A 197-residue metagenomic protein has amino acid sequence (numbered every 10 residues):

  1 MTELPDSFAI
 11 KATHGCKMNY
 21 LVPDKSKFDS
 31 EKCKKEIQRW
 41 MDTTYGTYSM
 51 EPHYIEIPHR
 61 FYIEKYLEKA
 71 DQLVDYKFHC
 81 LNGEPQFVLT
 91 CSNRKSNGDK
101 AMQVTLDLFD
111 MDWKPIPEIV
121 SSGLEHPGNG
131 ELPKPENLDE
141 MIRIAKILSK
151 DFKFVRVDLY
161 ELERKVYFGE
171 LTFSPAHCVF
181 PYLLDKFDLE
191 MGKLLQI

Functional and structural regions predicted by a protein language model:
M1-A9: Acidic/histidine-enriched active-site and ligand-binding environments that engage anionic O-linkages
L4, C33-S122: Phosphate-binding site of ATP-dependent enzymes
F8-G46: Glycine-rich phosphate-binding loop of ATP-grasp-fold ATP-dependent ligases
I10, V157, G169: Active-site flanking residues adjacent to catalytic metal/cofactor-binding acidic residues
T13, Y66-L67, H79, Y160 (+1 more regions): Anionic group-transfer/hydrolysis microenvironments
C16-L21, D29-E31, D71-Q72, Q86-L89 (+3 more regions): Short catalytic/ligand-binding loop motif for oxyanion handling, primarily in non-cytosolic enzymes, centered on
E51-Y62, V104-V166: A long amphipathic alpha-helix within ATP-dependent nucleotide-binding catalytic cores
R143, E161-I197: C-terminal active-site "lid" helix and adjoining low-complexity regulatory extension at the edge of ATP-using catalytic
